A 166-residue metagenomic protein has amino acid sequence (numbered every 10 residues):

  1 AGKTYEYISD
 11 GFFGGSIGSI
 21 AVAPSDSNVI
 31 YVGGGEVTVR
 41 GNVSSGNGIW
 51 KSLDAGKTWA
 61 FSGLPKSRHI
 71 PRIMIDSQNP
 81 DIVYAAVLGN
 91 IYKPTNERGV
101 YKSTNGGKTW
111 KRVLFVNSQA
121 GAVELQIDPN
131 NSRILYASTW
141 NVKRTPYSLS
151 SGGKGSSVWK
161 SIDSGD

Functional and structural regions predicted by a protein language model:
A1-D166: Beta-propeller blade termini and top-face loops
